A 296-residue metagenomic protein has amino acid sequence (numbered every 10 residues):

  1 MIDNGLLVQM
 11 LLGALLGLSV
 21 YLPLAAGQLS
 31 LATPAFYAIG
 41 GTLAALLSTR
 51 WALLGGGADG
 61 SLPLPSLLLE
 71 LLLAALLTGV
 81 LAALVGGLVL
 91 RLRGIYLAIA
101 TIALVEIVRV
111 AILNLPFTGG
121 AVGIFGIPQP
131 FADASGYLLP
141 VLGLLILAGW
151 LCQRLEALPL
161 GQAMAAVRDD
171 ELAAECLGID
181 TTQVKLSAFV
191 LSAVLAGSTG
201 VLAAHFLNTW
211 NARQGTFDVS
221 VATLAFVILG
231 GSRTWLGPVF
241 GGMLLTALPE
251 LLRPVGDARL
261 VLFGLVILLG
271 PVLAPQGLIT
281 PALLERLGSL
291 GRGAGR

Functional and structural regions predicted by a protein language model:
M1-R296: Transmembrane alpha-helices and adjacent helix-loop boundaries
